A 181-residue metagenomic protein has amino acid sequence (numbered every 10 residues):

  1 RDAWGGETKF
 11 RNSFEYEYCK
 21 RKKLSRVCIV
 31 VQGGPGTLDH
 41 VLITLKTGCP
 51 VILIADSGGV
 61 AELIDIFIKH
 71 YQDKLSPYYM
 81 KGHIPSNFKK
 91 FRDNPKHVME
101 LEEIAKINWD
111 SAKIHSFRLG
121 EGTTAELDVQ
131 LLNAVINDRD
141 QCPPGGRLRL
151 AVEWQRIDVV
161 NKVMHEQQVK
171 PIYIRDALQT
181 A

Functional and structural regions predicted by a protein language model:
R1-L119: Acidic/glycine-enriched connector segments
C49, Q167-V169: Ankyrin-repeat C-terminal turn/loop position
Q130-D140, R149: Cys/His-rich zinc-coordinating "finger" modules and their low-complexity flanking regions in eukaryotic trafficking
D140-G145, P171: Generic helix N-cap/helix-start motif at coil->alpha-helix transitions
R156-M164: Ankyrin repeat structural motif
